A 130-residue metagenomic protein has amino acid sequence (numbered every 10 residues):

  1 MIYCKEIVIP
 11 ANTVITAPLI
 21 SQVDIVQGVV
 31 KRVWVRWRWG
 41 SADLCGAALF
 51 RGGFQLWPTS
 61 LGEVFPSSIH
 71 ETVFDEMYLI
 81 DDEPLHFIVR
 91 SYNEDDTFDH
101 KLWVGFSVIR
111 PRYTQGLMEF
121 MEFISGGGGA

Functional and structural regions predicted by a protein language model:
M1-Q27, W34-A130: Beta-strand-centric surfaces of beta-sandwich/beta-rich domains
